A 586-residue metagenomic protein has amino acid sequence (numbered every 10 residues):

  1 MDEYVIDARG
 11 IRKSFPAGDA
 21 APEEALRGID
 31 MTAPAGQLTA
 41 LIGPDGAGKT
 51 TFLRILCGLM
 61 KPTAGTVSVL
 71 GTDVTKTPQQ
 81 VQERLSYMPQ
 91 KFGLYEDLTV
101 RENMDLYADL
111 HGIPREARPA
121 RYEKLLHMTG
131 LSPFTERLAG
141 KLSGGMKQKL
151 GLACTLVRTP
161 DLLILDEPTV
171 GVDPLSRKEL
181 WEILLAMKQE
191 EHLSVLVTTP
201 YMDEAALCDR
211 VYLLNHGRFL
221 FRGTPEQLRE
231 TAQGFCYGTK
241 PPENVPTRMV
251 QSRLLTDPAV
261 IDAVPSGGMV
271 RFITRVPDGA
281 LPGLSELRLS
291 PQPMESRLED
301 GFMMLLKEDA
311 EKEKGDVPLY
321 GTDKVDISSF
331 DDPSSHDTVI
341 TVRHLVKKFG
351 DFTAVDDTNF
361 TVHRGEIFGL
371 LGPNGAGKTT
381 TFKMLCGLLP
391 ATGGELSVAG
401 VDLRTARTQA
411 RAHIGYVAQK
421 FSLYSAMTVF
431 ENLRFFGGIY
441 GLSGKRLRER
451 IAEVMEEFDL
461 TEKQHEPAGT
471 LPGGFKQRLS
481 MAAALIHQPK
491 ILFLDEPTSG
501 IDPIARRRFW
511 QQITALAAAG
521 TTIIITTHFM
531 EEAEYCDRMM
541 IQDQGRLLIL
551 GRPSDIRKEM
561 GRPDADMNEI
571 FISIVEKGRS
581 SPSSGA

Functional and structural regions predicted by a protein language model:
C57, C386: Helix-to-loop junction immediately C-terminal to a conserved catalytic motif
G65-D73, Q80-V81, G394-D402, Q409-A410: Conserved ABC transporter NBD signature motif
D105, D109, E116-F134, R434 (+2 more regions): Conserved ABC ATPase "signature" region
L138-L142, P467-L471: Conserved ABC ATPase signature
L163-D166, L492-D495: Catalytic Walker B motif of ABC-type/P-loop ATPase nucleotide-binding domains
